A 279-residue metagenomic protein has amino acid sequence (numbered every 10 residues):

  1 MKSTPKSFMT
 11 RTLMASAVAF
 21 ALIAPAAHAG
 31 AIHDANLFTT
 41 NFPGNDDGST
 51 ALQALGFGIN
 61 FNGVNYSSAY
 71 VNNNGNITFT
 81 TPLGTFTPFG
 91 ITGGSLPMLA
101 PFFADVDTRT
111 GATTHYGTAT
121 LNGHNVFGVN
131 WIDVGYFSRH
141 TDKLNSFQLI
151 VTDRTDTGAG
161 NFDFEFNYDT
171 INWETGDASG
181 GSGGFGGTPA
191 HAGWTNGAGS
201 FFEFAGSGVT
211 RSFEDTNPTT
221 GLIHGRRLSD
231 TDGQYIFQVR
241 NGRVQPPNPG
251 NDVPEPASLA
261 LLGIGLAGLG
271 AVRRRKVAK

Functional and structural regions predicted by a protein language model:
S3-M14: Bacterial N-terminal signal peptides that target proteins for export
M14-A21: Bacterial N-terminal signal peptides
P25-A29: Sec/Tat signal peptide C-region and signal peptidase I cleavage site
G30-G250: Extracytoplasmic Ser/Thr/Pro-rich, glycosylation-prone low-complexity segments
D252-V272: A short, hydrophobic C-terminal helix/tail in secreted or cell-surface proteins
K276-K279: Short, charged juxtamembrane terminal tails flanking transmembrane helices
